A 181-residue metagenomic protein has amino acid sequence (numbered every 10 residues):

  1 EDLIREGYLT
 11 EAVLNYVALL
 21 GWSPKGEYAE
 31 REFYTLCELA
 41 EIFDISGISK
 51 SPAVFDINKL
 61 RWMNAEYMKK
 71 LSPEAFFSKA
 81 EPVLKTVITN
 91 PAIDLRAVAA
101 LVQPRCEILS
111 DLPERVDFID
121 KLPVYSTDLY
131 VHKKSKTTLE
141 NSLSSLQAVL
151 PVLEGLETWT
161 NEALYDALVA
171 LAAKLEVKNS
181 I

Functional and structural regions predicted by a protein language model:
E1-D2, T35, I108, K178-I181: Secondary-structure junction/capping motif
E1-M68, P82: Alpha-helical recognition segments enriched in aromatics with Gly/Pro capping that present substrate-recognition
P73-N179: Small-residue-rich helix-loop
